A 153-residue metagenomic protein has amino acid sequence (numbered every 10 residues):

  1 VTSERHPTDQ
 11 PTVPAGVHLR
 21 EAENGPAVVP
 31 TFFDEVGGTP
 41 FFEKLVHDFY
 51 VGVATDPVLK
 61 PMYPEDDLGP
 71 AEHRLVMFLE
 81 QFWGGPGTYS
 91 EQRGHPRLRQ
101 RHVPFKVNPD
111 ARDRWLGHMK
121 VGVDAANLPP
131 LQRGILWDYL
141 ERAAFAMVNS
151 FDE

Functional and structural regions predicted by a protein language model:
T2-E153: Core of compact, soluble alpha-helical bundle domains
